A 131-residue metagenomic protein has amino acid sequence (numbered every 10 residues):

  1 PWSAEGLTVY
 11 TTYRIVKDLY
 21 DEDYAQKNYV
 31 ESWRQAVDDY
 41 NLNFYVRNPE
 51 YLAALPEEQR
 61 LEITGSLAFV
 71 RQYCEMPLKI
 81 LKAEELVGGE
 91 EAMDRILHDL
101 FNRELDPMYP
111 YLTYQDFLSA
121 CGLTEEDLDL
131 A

Functional and structural regions predicted by a protein language model:
A4-E5, Y114: Amphipathic alpha-helical segments in well-structured domains
E5-L78, P107: Acidic/His/Gly-enriched intrinsically disordered linker/tail segments that often contain short helix/coil "MoRF-like"
D23-A25, Q59-E62, S66-A131: Amphipathic alpha-helical substructures
